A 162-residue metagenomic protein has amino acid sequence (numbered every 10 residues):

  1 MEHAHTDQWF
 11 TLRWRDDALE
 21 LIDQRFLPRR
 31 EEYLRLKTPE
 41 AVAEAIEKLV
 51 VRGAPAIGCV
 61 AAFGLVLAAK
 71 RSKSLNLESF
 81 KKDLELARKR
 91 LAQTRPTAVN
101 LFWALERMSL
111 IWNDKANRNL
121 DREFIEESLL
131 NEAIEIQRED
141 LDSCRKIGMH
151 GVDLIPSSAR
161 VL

Functional and structural regions predicted by a protein language model:
M1-E47: Positively charged, low-complexity intrinsically disordered leader regions
V50-L162: N-terminal active-site beta-alpha-beta segment that forms phosphate/nucleotide-binding and substrate-recognition loops
